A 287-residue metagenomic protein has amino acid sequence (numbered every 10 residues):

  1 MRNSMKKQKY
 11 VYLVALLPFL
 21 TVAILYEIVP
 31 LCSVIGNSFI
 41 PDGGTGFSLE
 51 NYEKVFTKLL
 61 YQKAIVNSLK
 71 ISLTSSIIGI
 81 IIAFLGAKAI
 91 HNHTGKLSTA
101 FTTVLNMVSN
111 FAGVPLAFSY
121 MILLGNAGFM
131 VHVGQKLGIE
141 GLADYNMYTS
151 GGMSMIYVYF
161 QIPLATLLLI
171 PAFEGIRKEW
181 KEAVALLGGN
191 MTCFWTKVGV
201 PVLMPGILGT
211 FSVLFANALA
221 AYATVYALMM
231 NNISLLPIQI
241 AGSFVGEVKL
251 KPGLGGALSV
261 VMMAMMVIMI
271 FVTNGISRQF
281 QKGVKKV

Functional and structural regions predicted by a protein language model:
M1-K7: Short, Lys/Arg-rich, polar N-terminal cytosolic tail immediately upstream of the first transmembrane signal-anchor
M5, H93, I176-R177, E182-L203: Short helix-to-coil transition segments within interhelical loops that connect adjacent transmembrane helices
Q8-D42, L59-A143, T149, M153-E174 (+5 more regions): Membrane-water interface segments at the C-terminal ends of transmembrane alpha-helices in multi-pass inner-membrane
P41-T45, A223-L250: Glycine-rich helix-loop "coupling/hinge" segments at transmembrane-helix boundaries in multipass transporters
F47-F56: A short amphipathic helical element positioned immediately N-terminal to and/or at the very start of a transmembrane
L97, C193, G253-L254: Residue-level recognition of membrane-helix boundary sites in multi-pass small-molecule transporters
C193, I276-V287: Short cytosolic juxtamembrane segments of multi-pass membrane proteins
